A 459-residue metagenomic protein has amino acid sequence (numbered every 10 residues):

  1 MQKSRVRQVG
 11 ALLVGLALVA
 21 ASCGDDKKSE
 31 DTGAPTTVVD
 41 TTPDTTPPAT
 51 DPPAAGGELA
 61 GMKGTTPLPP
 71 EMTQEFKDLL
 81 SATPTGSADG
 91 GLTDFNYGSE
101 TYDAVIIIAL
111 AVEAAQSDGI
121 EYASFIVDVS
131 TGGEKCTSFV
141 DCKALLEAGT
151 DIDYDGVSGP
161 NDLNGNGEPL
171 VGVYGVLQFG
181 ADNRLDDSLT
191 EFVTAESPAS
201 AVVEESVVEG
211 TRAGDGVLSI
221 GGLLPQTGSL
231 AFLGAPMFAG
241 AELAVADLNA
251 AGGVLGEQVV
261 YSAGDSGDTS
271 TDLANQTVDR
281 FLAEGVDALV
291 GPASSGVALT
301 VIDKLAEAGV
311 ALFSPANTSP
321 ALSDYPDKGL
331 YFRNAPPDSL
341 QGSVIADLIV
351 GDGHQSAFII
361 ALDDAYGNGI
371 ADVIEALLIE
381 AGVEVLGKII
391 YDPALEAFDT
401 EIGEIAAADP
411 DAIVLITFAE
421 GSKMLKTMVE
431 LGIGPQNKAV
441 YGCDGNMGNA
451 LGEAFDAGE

Functional and structural regions predicted by a protein language model:
Q2-K3, Q8-G10, G24-E459: Extracytosolic ligand-binding ectodomains
L13: Short, flexible, mixed-charge glycine/proline-rich loop motifs that serve as phosphate/nucleic-acid-contacting
V19-S22: C-terminal motif of bacterial Sec signal peptides marking the signal peptidase cleavage site
